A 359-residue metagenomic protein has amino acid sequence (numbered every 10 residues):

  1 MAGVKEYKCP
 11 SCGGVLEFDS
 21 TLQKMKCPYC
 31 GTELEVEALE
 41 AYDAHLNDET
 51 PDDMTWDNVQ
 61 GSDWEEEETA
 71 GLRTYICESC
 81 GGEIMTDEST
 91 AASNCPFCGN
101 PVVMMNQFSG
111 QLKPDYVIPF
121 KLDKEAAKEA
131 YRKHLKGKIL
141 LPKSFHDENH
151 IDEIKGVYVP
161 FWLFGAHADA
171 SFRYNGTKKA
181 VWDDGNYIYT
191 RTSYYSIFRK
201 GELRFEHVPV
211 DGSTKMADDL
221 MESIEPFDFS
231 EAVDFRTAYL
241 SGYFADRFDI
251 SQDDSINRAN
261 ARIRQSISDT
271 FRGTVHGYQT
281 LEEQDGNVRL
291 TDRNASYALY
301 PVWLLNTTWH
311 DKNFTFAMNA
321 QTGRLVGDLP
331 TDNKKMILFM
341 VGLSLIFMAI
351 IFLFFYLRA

Functional and structural regions predicted by a protein language model:
V4-E6, K24, L72-T74, A92: Residues immediately within or flanking Cys/His clusters that coordinate Zn2+ in small zinc-binding modules
C9-C12, C27-C30, C77-C80, C95-C98: Short cysteine-rich clusters marking metal-coordination/redox-active sites
V15-E17, E35, M85, V103: Short functional micro-motifs and their immediate structural scaffolds
E17-K26, T86-S93: Short linker/helix segments within small regulatory modules
G31-A38, G99-N106: Short Cys/His-rich micro-motifs in 6-15 aa windows
T69, G110-T308: Charged, low-complexity helical/coil segments in non-catalytic cytosolic or luminal regions
Y300-V326: Extended, hydrophilic extramembrane loops/domains of integral membrane proteins
A349-A359: Juxtamembrane boundary at the C-terminal end of a transmembrane helix
